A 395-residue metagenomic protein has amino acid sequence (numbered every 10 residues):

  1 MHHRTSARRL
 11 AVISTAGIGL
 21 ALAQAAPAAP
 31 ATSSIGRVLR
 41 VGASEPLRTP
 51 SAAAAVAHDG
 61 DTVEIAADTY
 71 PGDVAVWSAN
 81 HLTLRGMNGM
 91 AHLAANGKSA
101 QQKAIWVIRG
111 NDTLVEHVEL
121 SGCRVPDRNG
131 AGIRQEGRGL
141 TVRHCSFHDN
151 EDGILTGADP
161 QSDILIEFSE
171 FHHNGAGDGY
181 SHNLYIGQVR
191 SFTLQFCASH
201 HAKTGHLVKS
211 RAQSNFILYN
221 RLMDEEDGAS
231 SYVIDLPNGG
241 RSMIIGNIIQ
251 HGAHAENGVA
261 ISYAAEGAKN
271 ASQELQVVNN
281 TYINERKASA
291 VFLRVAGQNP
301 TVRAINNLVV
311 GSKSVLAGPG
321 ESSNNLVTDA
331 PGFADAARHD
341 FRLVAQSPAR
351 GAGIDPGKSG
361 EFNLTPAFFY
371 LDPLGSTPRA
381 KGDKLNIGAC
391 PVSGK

Functional and structural regions predicted by a protein language model:
H2-S14: Bacterial N-terminal signal peptides that target proteins for export
I13-A21: Bacterial N-terminal signal peptides
A23-A26: N-terminal signal peptide c-region/cleavage motif recognized by signal peptidases
S34-T69, S347-P348, N386: Acidic Gly/Asp/Thr-rich repetitive segments characteristic of extracellular carbohydrate-active and adhesion proteins
D59-A67, P71-A95, I108-D112, A349: Beta-solenoid repeat scaffold
D68-T69, N88-M90, R338, G353-G357 (+1 more regions): Acidic glycine-/aspartate-rich tracts in secreted/extracellular proteins
G72-A75, H92-I108, E116, L120-R342 (+2 more regions): Glycine- and acidic/polar-rich repeat regions and solenoidal domains
Q346-K395: Surface beta-loop-beta hairpin patches that serve as ligand-binding interfaces in beta-rich domains
